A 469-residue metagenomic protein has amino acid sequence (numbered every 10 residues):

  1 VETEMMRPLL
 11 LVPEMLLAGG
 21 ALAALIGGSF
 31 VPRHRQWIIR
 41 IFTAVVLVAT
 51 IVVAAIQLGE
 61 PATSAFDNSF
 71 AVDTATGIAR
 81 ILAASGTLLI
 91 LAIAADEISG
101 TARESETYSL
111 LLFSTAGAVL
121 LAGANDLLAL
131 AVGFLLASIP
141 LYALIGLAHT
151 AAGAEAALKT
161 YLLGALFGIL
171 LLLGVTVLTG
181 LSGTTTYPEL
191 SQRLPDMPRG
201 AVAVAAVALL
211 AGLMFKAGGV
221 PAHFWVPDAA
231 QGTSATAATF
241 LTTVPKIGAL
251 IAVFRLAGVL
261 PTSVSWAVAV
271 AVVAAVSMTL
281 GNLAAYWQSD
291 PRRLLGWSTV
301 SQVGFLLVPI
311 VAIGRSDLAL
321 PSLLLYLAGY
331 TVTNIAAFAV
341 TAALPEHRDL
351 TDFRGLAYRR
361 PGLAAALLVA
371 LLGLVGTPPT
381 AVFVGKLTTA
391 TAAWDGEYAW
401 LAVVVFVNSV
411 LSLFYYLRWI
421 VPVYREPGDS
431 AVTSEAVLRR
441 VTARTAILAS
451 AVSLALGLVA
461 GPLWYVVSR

Functional and structural regions predicted by a protein language model:
V1-R469: Alpha-helical transmembrane segments of multi-pass membrane proteins predominantly involved in bioenergetics
